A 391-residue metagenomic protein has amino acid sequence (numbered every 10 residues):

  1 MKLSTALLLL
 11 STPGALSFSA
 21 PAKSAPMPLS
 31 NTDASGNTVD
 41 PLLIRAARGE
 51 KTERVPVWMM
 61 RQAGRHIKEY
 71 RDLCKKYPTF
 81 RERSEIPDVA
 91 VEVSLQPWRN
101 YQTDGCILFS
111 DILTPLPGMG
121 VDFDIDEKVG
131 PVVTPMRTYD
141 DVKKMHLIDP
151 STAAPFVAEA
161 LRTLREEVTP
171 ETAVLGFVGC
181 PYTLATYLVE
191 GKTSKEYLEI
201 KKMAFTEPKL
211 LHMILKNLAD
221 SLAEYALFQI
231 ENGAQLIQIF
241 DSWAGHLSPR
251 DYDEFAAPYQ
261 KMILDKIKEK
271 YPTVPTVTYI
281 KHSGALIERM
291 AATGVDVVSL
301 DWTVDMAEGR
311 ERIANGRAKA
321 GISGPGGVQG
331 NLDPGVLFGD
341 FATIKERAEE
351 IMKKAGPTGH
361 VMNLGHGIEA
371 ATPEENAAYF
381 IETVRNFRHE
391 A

Functional and structural regions predicted by a protein language model:
K2-L10, A15-F18: N-terminal chloroplast transit peptides
A15, A63, D111, S242 (+1 more regions): Flexible loop residues that form catalytic and substrate-binding hotspots at small-molecule/glycan-binding clefts
A15-A34: N-terminal chloroplast transit peptides
S30-G118, F123-E127, K345, K353-G356 (+1 more regions): N-terminal basic, low-complexity leaders that serve as flexible interaction/assembly modules and, when applicable, as
L42, A46-Q62, T103-V132, S151-E196: Glycine-rich, aromatic-flanked loop segments that form ligand/cofactor-binding clefts across common enzyme folds
R71-S84, Y139-P150, A291: Short, basic, glycine/proline-bearing loop/turn elements
G105-E127, V133, R137, D141-P150 (+2 more regions): Glycine-rich, proline-tolerant flexible connector loops at the mouths of alpha/beta enzymes
A153-A391: Active-site loop segments of alpha/beta catalytic cores
